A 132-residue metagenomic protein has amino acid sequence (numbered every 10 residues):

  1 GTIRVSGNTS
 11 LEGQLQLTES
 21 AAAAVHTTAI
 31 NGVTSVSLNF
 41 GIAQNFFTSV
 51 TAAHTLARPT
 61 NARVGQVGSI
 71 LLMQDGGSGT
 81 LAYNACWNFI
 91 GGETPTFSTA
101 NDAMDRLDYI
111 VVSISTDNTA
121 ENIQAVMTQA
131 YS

Functional and structural regions predicted by a protein language model:
G1-G13: Parallel beta-helix/beta-solenoid repeats that form elongated, surface-exposed shafts/blades used for receptor binding
E12-N88, D102-D105, V112-S132: Exposed extracellular interaction/assembly regions and N-terminal maturation sites
A57-R58, T94-S98: Beta-strand-rich interaction surfaces with strong enrichment in secreted/lumenal proteins
N88-T94: Extracellular beta-sheet repeat scaffolds used for adhesion and glycan interaction
